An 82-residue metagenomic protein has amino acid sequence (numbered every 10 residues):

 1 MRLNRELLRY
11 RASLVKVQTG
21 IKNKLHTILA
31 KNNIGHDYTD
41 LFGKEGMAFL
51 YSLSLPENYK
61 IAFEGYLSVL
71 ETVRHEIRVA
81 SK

Functional and structural regions predicted by a protein language model:
R2, E6-K82: Glycine-rich, often acidic, oxyanion-interacting loops/wings at catalytic, nucleic-acid, or phospho-protein interfaces
